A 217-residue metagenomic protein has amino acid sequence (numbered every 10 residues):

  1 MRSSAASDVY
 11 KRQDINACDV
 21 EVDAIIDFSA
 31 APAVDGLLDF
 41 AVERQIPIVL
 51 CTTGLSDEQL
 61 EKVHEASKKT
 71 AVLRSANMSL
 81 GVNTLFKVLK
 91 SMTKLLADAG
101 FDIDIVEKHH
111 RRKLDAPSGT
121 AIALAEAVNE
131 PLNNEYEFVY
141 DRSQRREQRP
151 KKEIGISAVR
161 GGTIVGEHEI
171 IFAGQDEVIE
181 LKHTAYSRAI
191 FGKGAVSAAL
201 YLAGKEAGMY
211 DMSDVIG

Functional and structural regions predicted by a protein language model:
M1-A6, Y10: Single conserved hydrophobic/aromatic residue that forms the stacking wall/gate of nucleotide- or nucleobase-binding
S7, V20, T93-G217: Active-site-lining helix/loop region of Rossmann-like oxidoreductase modules
R12, V49, A71-L73: Structural detector of well-ordered beta-strand residues that form the stable sheet scaffold of enzyme domains
C18-I26, E43-P47: Short acidic/histidine-rich motifs immediately flanking catalytic phosphotransfer sites in two-component signaling
S29-A30, T53, A158-R160: Short glycine-/small-residue-rich Rossmann-like dinucleotide-binding loops
F40-E58: ADP-ribose/adenylate-binding Rossmann-like module
T52-V72, N83: Rossmann-fold NAD(P)-binding glycine/threonine-rich loop
